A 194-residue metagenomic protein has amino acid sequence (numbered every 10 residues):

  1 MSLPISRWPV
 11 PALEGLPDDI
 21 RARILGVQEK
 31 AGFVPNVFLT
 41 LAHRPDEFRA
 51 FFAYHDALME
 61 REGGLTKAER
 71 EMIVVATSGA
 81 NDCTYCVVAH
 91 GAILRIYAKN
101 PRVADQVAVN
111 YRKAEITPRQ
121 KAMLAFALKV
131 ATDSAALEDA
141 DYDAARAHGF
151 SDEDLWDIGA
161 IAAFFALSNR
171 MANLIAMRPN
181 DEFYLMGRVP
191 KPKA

Functional and structural regions predicted by a protein language model:
M1-A194: Hydrophobic alpha-helical segments
